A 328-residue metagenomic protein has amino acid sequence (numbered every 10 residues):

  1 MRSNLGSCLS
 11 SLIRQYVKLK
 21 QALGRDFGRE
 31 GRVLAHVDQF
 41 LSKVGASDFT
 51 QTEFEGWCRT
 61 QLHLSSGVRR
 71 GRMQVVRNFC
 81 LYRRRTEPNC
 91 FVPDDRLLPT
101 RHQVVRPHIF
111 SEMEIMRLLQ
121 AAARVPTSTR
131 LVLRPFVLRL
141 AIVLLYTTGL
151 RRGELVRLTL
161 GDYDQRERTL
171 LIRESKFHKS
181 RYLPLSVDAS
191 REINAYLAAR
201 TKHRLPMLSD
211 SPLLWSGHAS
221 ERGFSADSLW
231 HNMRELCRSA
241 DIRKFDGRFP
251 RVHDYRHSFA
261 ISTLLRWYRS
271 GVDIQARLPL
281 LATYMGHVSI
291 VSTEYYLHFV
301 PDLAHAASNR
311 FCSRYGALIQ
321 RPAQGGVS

Functional and structural regions predicted by a protein language model:
M1-S328: Conserved catalytic core of the tyrosine transesterase superfamily
